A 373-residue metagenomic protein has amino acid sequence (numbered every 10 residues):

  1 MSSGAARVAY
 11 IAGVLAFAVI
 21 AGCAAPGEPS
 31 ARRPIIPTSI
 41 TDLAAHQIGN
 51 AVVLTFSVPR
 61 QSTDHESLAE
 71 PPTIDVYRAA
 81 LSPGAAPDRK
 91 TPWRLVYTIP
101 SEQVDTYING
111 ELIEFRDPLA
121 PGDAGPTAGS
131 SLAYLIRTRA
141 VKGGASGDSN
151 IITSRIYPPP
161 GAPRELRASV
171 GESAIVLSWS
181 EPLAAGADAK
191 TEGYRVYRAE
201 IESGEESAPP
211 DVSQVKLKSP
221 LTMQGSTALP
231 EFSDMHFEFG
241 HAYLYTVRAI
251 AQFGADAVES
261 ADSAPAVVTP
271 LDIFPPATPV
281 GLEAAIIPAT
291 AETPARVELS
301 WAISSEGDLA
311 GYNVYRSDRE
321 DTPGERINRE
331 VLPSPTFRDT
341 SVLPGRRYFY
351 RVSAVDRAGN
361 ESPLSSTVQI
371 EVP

Functional and structural regions predicted by a protein language model:
V19-G22: C-terminal motif of bacterial Sec signal peptides marking the signal peptidase cleavage site
A24-A31, R139-P160, I250-P275, D356-P373: Extracellular fibronectin type III
I36-I40, P159-R167, P275-E283: Proline-enriched interdomain boundary motifs that mark the N-terminal boundary and often initiate the first structured
T38-D75, L81: Post-signal-peptide N-terminal segment of Sec-exported extracytoplasmic proteins
N50-H65, S173-A189, A291-L309: Conserved aromatic anchor
S62-W93, A185-K218, S305-I327: Extracellular low-complexity, O-glycosylation-prone stalks/linkers
I108-N109, T222-A228, I327-P333: Short beta-strand segments within Ig-like beta-sandwich modules, predominantly Fibronectin type-III
D117-A145, S233-D256, D339-E361: Beta-strand-rich modules
